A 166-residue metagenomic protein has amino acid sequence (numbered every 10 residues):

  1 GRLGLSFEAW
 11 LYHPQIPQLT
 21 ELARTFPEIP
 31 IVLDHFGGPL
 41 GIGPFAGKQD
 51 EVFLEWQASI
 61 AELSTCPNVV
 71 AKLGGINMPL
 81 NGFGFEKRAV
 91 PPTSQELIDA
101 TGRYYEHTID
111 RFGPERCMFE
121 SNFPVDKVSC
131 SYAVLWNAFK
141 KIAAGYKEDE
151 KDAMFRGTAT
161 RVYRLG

Functional and structural regions predicted by a protein language model:
G1-M118: Catalytic pocket-lining loop regions of alpha/beta-barrel enzymes, especially the amidohydrolase/enolase/GH5 lineages
G38, F123-V125: Short, glycine/acidic-enriched loop or turn micro-motifs at the edges of active sites
R103-H107, R111-M118, V125-G166: Mid-to-C-terminal alpha-helical segments outside catalytic/metal-binding sites
